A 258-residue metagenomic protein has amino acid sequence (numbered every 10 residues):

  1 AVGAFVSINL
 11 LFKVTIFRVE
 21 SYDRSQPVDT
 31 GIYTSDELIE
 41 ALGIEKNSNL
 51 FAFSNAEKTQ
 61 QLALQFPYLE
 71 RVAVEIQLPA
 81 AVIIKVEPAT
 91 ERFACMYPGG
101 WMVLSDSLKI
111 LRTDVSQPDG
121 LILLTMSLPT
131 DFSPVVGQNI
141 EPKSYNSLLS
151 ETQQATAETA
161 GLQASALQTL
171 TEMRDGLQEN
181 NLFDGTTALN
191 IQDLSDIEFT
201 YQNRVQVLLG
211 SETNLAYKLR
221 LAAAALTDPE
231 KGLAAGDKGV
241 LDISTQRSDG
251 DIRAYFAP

Functional and structural regions predicted by a protein language model:
A1-T15, T30, E37, A41-N49 (+2 more regions): Charged, solvent-exposed interaction patches on well-folded alpha/beta domains that mediate macromolecular contacts
V14-V28: Juxtamembrane extracytosolic/periplasmic "stalk" immediately C-terminal to the first targeting helix
F53-S54: Short beta-strand to alpha-helix junction loop
F66: Acidic-histidine catalytic/liganding microenvironments
